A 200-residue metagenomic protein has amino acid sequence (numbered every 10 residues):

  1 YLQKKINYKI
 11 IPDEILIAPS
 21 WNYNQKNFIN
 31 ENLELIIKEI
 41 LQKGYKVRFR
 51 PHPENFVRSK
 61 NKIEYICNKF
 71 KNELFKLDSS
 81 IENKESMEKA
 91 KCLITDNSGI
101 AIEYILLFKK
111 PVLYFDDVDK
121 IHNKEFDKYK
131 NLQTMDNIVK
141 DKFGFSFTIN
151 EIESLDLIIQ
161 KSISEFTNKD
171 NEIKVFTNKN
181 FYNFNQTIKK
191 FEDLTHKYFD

Functional and structural regions predicted by a protein language model:
Y1, K26-I29, R58-K62, A90 (+2 more regions): A short acidic (Asp/Glu
Y1-Y65, F147-I152, I163-T167: Conserved catalytic-core segment of nucleotide-activated headgroup transferases in glycan assembly
P19, P51-P53, S79, Y104 (+1 more regions): Active-site proximal loops enriched in glycine and acidic residues that flank catalytic Cys/His/Asp and coordinate
I36, N83, L155: Acidic, amphipathic alpha-helical patches
N55-I102: Donor nucleotide-activated moiety binding/catalytic core segment of transferases that use nucleotide-activated donors
C67, G99-K179: Catalytic binding pocket for nucleotide-activated donors in carbohydrate/polymer assembly enzymes
N183-D200: C-terminal alpha-helical cap of glycosyltransferases
